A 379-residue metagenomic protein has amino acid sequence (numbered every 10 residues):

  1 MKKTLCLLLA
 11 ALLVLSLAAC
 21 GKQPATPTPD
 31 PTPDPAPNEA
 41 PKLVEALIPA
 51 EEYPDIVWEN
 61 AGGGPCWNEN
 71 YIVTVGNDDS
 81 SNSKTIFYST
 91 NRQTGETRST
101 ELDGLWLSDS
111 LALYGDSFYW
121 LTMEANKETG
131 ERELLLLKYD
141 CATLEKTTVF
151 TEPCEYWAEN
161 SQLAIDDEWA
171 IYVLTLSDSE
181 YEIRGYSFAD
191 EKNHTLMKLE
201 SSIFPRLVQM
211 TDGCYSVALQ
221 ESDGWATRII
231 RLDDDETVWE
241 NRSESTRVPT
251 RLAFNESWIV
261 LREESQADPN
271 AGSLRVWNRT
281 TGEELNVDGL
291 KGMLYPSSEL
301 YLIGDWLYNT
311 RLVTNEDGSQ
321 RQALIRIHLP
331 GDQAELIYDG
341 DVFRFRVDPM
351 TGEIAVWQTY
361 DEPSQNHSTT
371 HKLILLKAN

Functional and structural regions predicted by a protein language model:
K2-A10: Sec-dependent signal peptide recognition, specifically the positively charged N-region followed immediately by
S16-A19: C-terminal motif of bacterial Sec signal peptides marking the signal peptidase cleavage site
G21-Q23: Bacterial signal peptide processing site
N38-E59, D79-L102, G130-E152, D178-L199 (+4 more regions): Surface-exposed loop/turn elements that mediate protein-protein interactions on large endomembrane-trafficking
V57-E69, L105-G115, E155-D167, E200-T211 (+3 more regions): Repeated scaffold domains used in trafficking and secretory/extracellular systems, primarily beta-propellers
I72-V75, Y119-T122, I171-L174, Y215-L219 (+3 more regions): Residue position within the beta-strands of beta-propeller blades
T97-A112, T122-M123, F150-Y156: Blade-loop segments of beta-propeller domains
K291-Q322: Loop/turn-rich, solvent-exposed surfaces of beta-rich toroidal or solenoidal domains
